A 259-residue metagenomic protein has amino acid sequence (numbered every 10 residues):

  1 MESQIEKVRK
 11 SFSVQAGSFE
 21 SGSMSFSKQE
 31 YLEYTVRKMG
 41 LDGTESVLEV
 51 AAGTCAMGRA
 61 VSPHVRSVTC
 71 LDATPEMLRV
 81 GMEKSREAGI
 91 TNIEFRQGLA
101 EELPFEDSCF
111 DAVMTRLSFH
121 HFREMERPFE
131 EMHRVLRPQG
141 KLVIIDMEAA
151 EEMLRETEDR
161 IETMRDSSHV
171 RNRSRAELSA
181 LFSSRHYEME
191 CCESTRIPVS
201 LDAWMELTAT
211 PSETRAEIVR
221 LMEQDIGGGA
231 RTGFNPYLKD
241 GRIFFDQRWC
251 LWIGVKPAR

Functional and structural regions predicted by a protein language model:
M1-D42, A56-A60, M77-V80, E87-A88 (+1 more regions): Conserved class I S-adenosyl-L-methionine
L48-V50, T54-E102: Class I SAM-dependent methyltransferase SAM/SAH-binding core
T54, E190-R259: Conserved Class I S-adenosyl-L-methionine
E101-A112: A short acidic, Gly/Pro-enriched loop at the edge of an enzyme's catalytic core that lines a small-molecule cofactor
D111-E124: A short SAM/SAH-binding and catalytic strip from SAM-dependent methyltransferases
E126-P138: A short glycine-rich, Lys/Arg-flanked "PGG" loop and its adjoining helix->strand segment in the class I
L142-H169: Conserved class I S-adenosyl-L-methionine
R171-H186: Short alpha-helix
